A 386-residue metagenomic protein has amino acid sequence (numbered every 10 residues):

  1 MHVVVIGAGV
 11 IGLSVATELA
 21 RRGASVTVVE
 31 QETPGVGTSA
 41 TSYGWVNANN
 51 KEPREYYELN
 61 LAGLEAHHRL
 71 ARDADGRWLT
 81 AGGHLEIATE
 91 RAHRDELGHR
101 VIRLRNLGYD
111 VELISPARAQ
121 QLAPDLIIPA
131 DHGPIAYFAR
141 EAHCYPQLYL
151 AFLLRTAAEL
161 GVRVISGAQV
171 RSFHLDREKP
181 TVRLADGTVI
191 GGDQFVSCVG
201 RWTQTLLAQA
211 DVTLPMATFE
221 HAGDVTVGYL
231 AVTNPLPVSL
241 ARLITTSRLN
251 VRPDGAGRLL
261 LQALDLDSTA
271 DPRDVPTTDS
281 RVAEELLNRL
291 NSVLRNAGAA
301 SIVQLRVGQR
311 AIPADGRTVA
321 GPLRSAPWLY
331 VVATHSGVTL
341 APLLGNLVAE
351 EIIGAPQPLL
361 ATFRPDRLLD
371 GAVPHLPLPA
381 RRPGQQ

Functional and structural regions predicted by a protein language model:
H2-T27: N-terminal Rossmann-like FAD-binding beta1-loop-alpha1 element of flavoenzymes
V4-I6, V189-W202, L206, G345: Short hydrophobic core segments
T17-R21, G44-V46, G76-A81, R201-S325: Active-site substrate-recognition segment that forms the wall of the catalytic cavity or substrate channel
A20-A40: Glycine-rich FAD pyrophosphate-binding loop
Y43-L122, R248-N250: Dinucleotide-binding Rossmann-like beta1-alpha1 core, especially the glycine-rich loop that anchors the ADP
G76-A88, P116, Q120-L160, L264-A270 (+2 more regions): Helix-loop-beta segment of a Rossmann-like dinucleotide-binding subdomain
Y137-D186, I190-D193: Helical element adjacent to the flavin cofactor pocket in flavoenzyme catalytic cores
L294-Q386: C-terminal catalytic lobe of FAD-dependent flavoproteins
